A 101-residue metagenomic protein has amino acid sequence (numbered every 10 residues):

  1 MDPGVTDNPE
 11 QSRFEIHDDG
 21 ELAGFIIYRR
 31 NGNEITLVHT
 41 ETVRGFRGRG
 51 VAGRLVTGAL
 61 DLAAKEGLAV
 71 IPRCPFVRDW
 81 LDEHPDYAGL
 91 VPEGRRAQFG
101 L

Functional and structural regions predicted by a protein language model:
M1-T6: Conserved N-terminal entry element of GNAT/NAT acetyltransferase domains
N8-E10, N31: Structural motif
S12-A23: Conserved beta-hairpin
E21-R29, T36: Conserved beta-strand in the GNAT
E34-R44: Conserved acetyl-CoA binding element of GNAT-fold acetyltransferases
F46, G50-L55: Conserved acetyl-CoA pyrophosphate-binding loop and the N-cap/start of the following alpha-helix in GNAT-like
A59: Aromatic/hydrophobic pocket-lining residues that form π-stacking "cages" and hydrophobic walls in ligand
L62-L101: C-terminal structural segments of small proteins and small subunits
